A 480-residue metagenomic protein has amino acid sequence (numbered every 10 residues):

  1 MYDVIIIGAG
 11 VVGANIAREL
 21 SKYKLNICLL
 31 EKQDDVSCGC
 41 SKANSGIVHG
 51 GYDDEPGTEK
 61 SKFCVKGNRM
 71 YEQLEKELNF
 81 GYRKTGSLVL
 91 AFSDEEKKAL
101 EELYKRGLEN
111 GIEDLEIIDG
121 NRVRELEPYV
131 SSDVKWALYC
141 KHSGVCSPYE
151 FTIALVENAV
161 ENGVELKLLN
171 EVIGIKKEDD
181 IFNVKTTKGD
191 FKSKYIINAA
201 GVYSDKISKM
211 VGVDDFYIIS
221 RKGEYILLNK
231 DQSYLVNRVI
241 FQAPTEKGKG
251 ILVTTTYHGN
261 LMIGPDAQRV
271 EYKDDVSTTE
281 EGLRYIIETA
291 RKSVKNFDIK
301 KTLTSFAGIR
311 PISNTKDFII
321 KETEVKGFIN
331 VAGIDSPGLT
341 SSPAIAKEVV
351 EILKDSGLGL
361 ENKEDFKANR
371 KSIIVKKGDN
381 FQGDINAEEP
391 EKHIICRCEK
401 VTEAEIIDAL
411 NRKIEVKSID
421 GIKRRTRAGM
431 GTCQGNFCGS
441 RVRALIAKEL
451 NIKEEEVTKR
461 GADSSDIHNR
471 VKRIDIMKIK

Functional and structural regions predicted by a protein language model:
Y2-L29: N-terminal Rossmann-like FAD-binding beta1-loop-alpha1 element of flavoenzymes
N15, I175-D180, T186-G264, Q268-T279 (+1 more regions): Flavin-dependent oxidoreductases
S21-A43: Glycine-rich FAD pyrophosphate-binding loop
G46-L126, G250-I251: Dinucleotide-binding Rossmann-like beta1-alpha1 core, especially the glycine-rich loop that anchors the ADP
K62-V65, L90-A99, L138-E157, V276-E281 (+2 more regions): Short beta-strand to alpha-helix junction loop
C140-Y195: Helical element adjacent to the flavin cofactor pocket in flavoenzyme catalytic cores
Y257-H258, D274-I394, V401-I414, I419 (+1 more regions): C-terminal catalytic lobe of FAD-dependent flavoproteins
D274, T402-K413, N436-E454: Iron-sulfur (Fe-S) cluster-binding segments and ferredoxin-like electron-carrier domains, especially [2Fe-2S]
